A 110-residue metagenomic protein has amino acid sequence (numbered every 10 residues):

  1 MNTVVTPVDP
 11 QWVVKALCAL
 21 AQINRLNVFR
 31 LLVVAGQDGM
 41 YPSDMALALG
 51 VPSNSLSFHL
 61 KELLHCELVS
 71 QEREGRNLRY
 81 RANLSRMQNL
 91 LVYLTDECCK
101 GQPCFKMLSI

Functional and structural regions predicted by a protein language model:
M1-W12, R30-V34, L84-I110: Amphipathic alpha-helical dimerization/coiled-coil segments that flank or bridge DNA-binding/regulatory modules
V8-P52, E74-R86: N-terminal helix-turn-helix DNA-binding core of bacterial DNA-binding proteins
L47, L64-H65: Alpha-helical residues within the helix-turn-helix
L60-K61: Short, hydrophobic-biased segments on the C-terminal half of alpha helices that form "recognition helices"
L64, G75, D96-C98: A general structural signal for short secondary-structure boundary/capping elements
E72-E74, C104: Conserved catalytic-core motifs of GNAT/GCN5-like acyltransferases
